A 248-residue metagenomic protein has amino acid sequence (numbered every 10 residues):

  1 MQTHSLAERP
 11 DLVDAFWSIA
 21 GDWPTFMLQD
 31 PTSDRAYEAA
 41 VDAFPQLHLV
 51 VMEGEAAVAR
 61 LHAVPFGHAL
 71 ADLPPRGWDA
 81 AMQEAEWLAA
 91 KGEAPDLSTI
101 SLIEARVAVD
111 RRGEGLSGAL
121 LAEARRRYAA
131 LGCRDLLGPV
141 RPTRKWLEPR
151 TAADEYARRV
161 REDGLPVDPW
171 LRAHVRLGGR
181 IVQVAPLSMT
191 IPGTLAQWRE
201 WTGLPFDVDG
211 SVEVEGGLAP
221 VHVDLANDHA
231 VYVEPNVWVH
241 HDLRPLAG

Functional and structural regions predicted by a protein language model:
M1-D79: Short amphipathic alpha-helix that is part of the acyltransferase structural core
Q46-V50, R60, T99, E104 (+1 more regions): Short hydrophobic/aromatic beta-strand element in the GNAT-like acyltransferase core that lines or flanks the acyl-donor
H62-E104, P142-V167, A185-V208, V212-H229: Conserved acyl-donor/pantetheine-binding loop and adjacent beta-alpha core of acyl/acetyltransferases and related
A108-D110: Active-site acidic-Proline motif in GNAT/NAT acetyltransferases
R112-A130, D135-G138: Conserved acetyl-CoA-binding loop-helix of GNAT-fold acetyltransferases
D168-R176: Short alpha-helix
V175-Q183: Conserved acetyl-CoA-binding loop of GNAT-fold acetyltransferases
A219-G248: Long, compositionally biased interface segments
